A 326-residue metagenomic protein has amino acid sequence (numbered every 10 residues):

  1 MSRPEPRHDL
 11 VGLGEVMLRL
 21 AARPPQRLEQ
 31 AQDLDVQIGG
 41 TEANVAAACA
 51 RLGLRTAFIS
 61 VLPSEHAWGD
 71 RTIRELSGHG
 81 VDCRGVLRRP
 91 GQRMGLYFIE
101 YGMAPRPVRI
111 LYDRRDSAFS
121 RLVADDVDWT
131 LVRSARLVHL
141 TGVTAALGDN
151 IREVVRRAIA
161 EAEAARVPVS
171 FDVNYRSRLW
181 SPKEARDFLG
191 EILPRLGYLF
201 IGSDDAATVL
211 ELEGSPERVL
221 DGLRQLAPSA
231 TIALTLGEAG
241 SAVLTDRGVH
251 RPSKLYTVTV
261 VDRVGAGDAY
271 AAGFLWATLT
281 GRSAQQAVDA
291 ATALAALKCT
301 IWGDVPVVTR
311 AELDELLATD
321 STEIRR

Functional and structural regions predicted by a protein language model:
M1-D82, P105, A124, R326: Glycine-rich phosphate/adenosyl-contacting loop at the front of the ribokinase-like
M1-V11, A160-A164, L212-R326: Conserved phosphate-binding/catalytic region of the ribokinase-like
V16, V173, A269: Active-site metal-binding loops of divalent metal-dependent hydrolases
C49, G202, G267: Short, conserved phosphate/pyrophosphate- and ester-handling motifs at nucleotide-, phospho-/glycolipid
R55-G142, E315-R326: Conserved N-terminal subdomain of the carbohydrate kinase-like
H66-V81, R186-L196, V219, Y256: Short, electropositive alpha-helical surface patch
T130-L131, E191-I192, Q225: Structural alpha-helical scaffold elements that stabilize or flank donor/cofactor-binding regions in carbohydrate
L137, V143-G222, A230, A239-G240: Conserved beta-alpha-beta core of the PfkB/ribokinase-like small-molecule kinase fold
